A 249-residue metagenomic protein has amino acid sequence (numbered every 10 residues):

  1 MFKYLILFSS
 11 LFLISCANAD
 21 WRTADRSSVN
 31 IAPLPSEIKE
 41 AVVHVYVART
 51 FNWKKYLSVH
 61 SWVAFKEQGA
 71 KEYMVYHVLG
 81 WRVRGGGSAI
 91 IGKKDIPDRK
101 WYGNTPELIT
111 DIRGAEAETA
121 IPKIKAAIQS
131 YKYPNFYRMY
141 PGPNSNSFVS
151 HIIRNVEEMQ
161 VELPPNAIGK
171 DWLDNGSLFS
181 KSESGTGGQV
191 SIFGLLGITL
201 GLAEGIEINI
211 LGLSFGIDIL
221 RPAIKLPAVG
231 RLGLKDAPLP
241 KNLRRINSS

Functional and structural regions predicted by a protein language model:
M1-L7: Sec-dependent signal peptide recognition, specifically the positively charged N-region followed immediately by
K3, R49, N135-F136: A general structural-boundary detector
L13-S15: C-terminal motif of bacterial Sec signal peptides marking the signal peptidase cleavage site
A17-S28, S130-S249: Activation targets extended, charge/polar-rich intrinsically disordered C-terminal tails
A19-N30, S36-I112, S214-G233: Glycine-rich catalytic cores of cysteine/serine-nucleophile enzymes that process amide/ester linkages in cell-envelope
G92-E158: Mid-length scaffold segments of soluble, non-membrane domains
